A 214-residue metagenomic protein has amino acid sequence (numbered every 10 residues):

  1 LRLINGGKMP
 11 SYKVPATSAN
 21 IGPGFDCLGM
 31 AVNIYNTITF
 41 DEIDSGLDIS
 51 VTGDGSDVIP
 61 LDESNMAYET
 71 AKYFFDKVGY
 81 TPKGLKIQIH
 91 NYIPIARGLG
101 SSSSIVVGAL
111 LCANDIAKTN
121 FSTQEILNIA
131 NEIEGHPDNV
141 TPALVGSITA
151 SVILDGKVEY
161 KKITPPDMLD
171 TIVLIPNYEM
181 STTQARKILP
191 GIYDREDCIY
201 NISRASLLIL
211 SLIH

Functional and structural regions predicted by a protein language model:
L3-R97, D115, T119-F121: ATP-binding N-lobe of GHMP and related small-molecule kinases
I4, N20, G29-V32, G79-Y80 (+5 more regions): Solvent-exposed alpha-helices and their adjacent loops that cap or buttress functional pockets in soluble metabolic
K13-P15, A31, A143-G146, V152 (+1 more regions): Short beta-strand segments
I34, L99-T123, A143-T149: DPxDG-like acidic metal-binding loop motif
T123-M168: Alpha/beta catalytic cores of group-transfer enzymes, especially the acyltransferase/condensing modules of polyketide
T141, I163-T164, M168-C198: Short, acidic (Asp/Glu-rich) active-site segment that either coordinates a divalent metal cofactor
I153-V158, S181-S211: Anionic-ligand binding region
H214: Conserved small/polar residues in nucleotide/adenosyl-binding loops
